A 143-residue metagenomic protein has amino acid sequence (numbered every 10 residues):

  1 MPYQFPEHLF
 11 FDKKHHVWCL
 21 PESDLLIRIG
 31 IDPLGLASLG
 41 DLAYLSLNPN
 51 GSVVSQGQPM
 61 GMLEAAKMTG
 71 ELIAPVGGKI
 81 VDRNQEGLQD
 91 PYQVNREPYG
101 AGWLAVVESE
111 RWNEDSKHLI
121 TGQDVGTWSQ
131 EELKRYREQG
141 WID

Functional and structural regions predicted by a protein language model:
M1-Q56, A101-R111, H118-Q123, Q130-D143: Acidic, low-complexity mobile loops and tails
H16, G51, A74-D82: Generic structural motif
P21-D24, R83-Q89, E114: Short, conserved beta-turn/loop elements at beta-strand boundaries and strand-helix junctions
D32-L34, P59, A65-A66, G77: Histidine- and/or cysteine-centered catalytic micro-motif in compact active-site loops
V54-L72, Y92-R96, G102-E108: Short hydrophobic beta/alpha edge segments that flank linear recognition/processing sites
T69, N113-D115: Short beta-strands and strand-coil junctions in structured, solvent-facing domains, enriched
K79, L88-V94: A eukaryotic "domain-to-IDR transition" signal
